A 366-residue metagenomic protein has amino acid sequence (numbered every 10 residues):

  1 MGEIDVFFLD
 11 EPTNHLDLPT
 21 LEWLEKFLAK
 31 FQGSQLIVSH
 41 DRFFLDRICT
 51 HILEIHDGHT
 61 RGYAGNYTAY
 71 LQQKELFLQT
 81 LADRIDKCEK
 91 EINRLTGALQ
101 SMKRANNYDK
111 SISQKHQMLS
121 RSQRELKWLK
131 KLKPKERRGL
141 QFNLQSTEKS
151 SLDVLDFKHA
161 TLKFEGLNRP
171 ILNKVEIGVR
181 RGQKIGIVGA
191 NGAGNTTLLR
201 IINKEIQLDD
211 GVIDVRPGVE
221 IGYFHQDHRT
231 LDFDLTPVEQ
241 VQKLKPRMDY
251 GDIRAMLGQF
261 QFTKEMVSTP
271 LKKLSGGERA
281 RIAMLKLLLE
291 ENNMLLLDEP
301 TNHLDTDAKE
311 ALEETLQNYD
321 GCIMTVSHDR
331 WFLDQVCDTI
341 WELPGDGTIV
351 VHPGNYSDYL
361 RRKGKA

Functional and structural regions predicted by a protein language model:
M1-I85, K149-A366: ABC ATP-binding cassette signature C-motif
L76-P170: Flexible nucleotide-interacting loop at or near the entrance of a catalytic core
